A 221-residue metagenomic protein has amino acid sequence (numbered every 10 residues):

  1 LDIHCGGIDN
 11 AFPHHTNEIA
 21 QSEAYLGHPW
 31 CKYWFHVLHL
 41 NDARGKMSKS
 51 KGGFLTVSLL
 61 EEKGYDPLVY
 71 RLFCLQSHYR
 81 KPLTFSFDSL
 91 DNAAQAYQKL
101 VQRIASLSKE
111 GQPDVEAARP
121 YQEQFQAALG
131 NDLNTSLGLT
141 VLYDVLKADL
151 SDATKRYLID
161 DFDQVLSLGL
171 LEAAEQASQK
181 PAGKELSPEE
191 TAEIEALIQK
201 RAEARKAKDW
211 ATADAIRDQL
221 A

Functional and structural regions predicted by a protein language model:
L1-S106: Alpha-helical recognition segments enriched in aromatics with Gly/Pro capping that present substrate-recognition
A20, L55, E123-A127, T140 (+1 more regions): Positions in alpha-helical segments
W34-L38, F73-C74, F87, G111-E116 (+4 more regions): Short coil/turn segments at secondary-structure boundaries
M47, V115-E116, P188-E193: Short helix-capping and inter-helix turn/linker motifs at the boundaries of alpha-helical repeat units
V57-E61, Q126, Y143-L146, A202: Amphipathic alpha-helical segments within well-ordered protein domains
K63, N131, K206-A207: Charged, alpha-helical scaffolding/interaction elements associated with membrane systems
P82-L83, S89-A153, F162-L168: Helix-loop elements that line ligand-binding/catalytic pockets
T140-A221: Basic, alpha-helical terminal appendages of large translation-related enzymes
